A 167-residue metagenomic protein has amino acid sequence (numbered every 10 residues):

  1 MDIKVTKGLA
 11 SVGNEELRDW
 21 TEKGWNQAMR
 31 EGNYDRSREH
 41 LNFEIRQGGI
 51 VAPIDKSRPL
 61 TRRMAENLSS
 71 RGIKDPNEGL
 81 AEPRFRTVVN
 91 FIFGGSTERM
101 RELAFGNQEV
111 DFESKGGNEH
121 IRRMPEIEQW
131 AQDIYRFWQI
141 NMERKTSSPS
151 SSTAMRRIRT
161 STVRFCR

Functional and structural regions predicted by a protein language model:
M1-R167: N-terminal nicking endonuclease/strand-transfer module with a His-rich metal-binding environment and a catalytic Tyr
